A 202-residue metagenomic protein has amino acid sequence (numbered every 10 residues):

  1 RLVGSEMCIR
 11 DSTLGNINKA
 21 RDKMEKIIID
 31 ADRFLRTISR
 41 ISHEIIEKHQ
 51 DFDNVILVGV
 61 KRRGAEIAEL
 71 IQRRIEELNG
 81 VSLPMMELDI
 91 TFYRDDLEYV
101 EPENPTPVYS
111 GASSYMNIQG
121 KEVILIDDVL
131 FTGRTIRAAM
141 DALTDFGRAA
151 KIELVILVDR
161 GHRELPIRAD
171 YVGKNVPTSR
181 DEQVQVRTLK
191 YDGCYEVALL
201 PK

Functional and structural regions predicted by a protein language model:
L2-I9: Short, small-residue-biased leader/transition segments that mark boundaries at the very start of proteins
T13-N18, D141-K202: PRPP-dependent phosphoribosyltransferase catalytic core
T13-N54: Active-site-facing substrate-recognition patch
S42, L70-L78, A142: Alpha-helical structural signal in soluble globular domains
F52-R73, L130-T135: Charged, well-structured alpha/beta interaction segments
E77-V123: Short, glycine/charge-rich flexible loops or terminal/linker lids adjacent to PRPP-binding catalytic cores
G111-T144: Internal catalytic-core helix/loop-beta-alpha segment that presents or stabilizes conserved functional determinants
